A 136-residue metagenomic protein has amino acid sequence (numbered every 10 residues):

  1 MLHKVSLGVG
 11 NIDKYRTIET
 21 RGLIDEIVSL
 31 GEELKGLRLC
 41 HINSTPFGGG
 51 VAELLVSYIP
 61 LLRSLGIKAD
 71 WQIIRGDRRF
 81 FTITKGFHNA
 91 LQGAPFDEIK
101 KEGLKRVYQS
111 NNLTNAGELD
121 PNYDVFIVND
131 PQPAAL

Functional and structural regions predicted by a protein language model:
M1-L136: Catalytic cores of nucleotide-sugar-dependent glycosyltransferases that transfer UDP/GDP/TDP-activated
